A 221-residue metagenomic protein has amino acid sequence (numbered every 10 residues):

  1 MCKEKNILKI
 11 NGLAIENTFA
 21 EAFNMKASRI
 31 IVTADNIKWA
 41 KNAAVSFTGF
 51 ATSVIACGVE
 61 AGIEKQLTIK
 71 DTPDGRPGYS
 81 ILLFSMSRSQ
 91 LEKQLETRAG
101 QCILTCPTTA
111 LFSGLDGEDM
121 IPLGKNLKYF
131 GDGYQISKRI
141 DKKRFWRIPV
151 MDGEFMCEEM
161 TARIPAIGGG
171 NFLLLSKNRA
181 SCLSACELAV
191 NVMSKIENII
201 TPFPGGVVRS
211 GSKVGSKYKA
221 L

Functional and structural regions predicted by a protein language model:
K3, L8-N17, E21, R29-T68 (+2 more regions): Conserved mixed alpha/beta catalytic, RNA-binding, or beta-rich assembly cores of soluble enzyme, regulatory
K70-D74: Long, compositionally biased intrinsically disordered regions
I81-L82: Extended, highly charged
